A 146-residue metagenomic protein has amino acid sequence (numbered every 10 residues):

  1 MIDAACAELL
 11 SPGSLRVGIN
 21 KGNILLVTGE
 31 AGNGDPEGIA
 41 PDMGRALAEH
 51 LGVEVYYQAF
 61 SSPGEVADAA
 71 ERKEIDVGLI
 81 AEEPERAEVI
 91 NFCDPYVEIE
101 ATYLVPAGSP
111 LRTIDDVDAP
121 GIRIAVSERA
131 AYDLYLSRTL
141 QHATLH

Functional and structural regions predicted by a protein language model:
M1-A7, S11, A131-H146: Ligand-binding clefts/hinges and TM-proximal coupling segments of bilobed small-molecule sensing domains
M1-A81, R86: Extracytoplasmic small-molecule ligand-binding "clamshell" domains of the periplasmic binding protein/Venus flytrap
S14-K21, E37, D115-Y132, A143-L145: Short loop->beta-strand "edge-of-pocket" segments that line small-molecule binding or catalytic clefts across diverse
R16, T102-L104: Residues embedded in well-ordered beta-strands
E54-S62, A125-V126, A143-H146: Short beta-strand-to-loop elements that line the ligand-binding cleft of bilobed periplasmic-binding protein-like
A81, S109-P110, E128-L134: Short, polar loop motifs at secondary-structure junctions
E85-I99, Q141-A143: Ligand-binding "clamshell"
Y96, V105-I124: Flexible hinge/capping segments at coil-to-helix
